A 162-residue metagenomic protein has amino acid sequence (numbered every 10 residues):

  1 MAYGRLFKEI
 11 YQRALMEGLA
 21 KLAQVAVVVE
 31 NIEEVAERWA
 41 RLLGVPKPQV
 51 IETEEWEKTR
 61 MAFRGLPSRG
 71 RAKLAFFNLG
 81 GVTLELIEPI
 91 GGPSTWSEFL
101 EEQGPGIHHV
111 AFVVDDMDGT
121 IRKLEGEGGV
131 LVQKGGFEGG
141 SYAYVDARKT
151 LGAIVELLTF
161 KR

Functional and structural regions predicted by a protein language model:
A2-E17: Short acidic N-proximal helix/loop "leader" segments that mark the beginning of a domain or an inter-domain linker
Y3-G4, I154, L158-R162: Acidic/histidine-enriched, glycine/proline-rich intrinsically disordered or flexible terminal extensions
E17-A20, V28-G80, G119-A143, K149: Core segments of cupin and vicinal oxygen chelate
L22-E30, L74-T83, F99-D116: Vicinal oxygen chelate
V25-V27, E85-P89, A111, K123 (+3 more regions): A structural feature that tracks compact, well-ordered secondary-structure segments with a strong bias toward
T53, V82, P89-G91: Histidine- and/or cysteine-centered catalytic micro-motif in compact active-site loops
W96: Zn2+-dependent peptidoglycan hydrolase active-site motif and core
